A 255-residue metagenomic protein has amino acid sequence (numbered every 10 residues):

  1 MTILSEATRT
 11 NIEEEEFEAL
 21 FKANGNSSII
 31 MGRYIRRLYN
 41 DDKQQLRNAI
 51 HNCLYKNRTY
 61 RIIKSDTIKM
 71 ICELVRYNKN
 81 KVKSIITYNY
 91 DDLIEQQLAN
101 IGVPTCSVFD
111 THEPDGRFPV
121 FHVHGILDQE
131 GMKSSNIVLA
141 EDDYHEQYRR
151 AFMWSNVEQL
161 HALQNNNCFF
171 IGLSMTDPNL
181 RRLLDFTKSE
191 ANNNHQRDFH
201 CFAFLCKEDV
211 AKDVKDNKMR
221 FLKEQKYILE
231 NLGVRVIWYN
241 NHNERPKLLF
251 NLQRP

Functional and structural regions predicted by a protein language model:
I3-A7, N11, F21-N26, R37 (+5 more regions): SIR2/sirtuin-family catalytic core signature
E16: Conserved acidic
I29-K56, Y60-R61, R117-Q147: A charged nuclease-like catalytic/ligand-binding cleft shared by nucleic-acid processing domains
N40-C106: Metabolite-binding pocket within alpha/beta catalytic cores that recognizes anionic/polar moieties
D66, V138-V157: Active-site glycine-rich loop that binds ribose-phosphate moieties when present
Y90, G125, L173-S174: Active-site metal-binding loops of divalent metal-dependent hydrolases
